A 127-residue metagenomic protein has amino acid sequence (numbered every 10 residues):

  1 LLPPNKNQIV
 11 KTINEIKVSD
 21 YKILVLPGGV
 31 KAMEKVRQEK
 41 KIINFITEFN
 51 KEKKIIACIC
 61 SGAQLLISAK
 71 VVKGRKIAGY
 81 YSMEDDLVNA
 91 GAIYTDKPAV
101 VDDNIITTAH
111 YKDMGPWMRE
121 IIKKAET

Functional and structural regions predicted by a protein language model:
L1-I56, Q64-K76, E84-T127: Extended, subdomain-level signal for the structured scaffold at the beginning of enzyme domains
C60: Catalytic nucleophile serine of serine hydrolases, specifically the conserved "nucleophile elbow" pentapeptide
